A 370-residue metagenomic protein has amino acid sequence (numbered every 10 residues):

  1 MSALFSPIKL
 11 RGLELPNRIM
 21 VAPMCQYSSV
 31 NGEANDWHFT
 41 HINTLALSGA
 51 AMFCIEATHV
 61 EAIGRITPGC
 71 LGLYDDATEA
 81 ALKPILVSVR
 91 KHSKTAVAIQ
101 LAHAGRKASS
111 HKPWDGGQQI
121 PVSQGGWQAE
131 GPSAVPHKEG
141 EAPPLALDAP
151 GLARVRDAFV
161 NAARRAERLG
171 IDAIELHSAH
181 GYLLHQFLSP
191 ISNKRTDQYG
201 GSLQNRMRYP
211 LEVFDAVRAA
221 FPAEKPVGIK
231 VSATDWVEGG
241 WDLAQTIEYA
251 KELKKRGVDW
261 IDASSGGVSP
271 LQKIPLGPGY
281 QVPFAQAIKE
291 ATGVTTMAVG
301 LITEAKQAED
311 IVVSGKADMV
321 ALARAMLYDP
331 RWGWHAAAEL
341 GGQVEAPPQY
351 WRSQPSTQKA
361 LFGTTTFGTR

Functional and structural regions predicted by a protein language model:
M1-R370: Flavin-dependent oxidoreductase catalytic cores
